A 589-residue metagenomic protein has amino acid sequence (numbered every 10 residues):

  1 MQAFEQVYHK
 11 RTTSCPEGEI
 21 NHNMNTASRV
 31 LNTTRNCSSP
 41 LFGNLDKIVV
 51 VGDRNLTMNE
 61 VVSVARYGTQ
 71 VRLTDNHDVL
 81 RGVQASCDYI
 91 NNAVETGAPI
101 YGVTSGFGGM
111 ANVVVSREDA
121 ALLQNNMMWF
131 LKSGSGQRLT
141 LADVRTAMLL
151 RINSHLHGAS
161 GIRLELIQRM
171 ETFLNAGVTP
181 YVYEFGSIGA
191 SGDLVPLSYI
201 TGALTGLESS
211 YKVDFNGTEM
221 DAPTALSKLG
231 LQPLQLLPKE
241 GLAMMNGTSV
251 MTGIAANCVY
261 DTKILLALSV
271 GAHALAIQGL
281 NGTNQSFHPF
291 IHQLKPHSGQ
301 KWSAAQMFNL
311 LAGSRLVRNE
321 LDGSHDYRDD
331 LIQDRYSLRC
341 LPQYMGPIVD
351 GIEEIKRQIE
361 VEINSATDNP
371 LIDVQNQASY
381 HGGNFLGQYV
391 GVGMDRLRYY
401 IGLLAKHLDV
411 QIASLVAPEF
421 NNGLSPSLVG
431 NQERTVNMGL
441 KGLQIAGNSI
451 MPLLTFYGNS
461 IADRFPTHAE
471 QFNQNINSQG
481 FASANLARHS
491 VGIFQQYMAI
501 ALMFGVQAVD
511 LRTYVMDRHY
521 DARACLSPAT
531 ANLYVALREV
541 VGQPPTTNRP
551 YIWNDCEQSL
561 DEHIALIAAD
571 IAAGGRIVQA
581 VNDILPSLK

Functional and structural regions predicted by a protein language model:
F4-Y8, C15-D78, G82, S86-Y89 (+4 more regions): C-terminal auxiliary extensions adjacent to catalytic cores
V61, M127, L131, D143 (+5 more regions): Short alpha-helical scaffolding segments that buttress acidic/His motifs in well-ordered protein cores
E95, N112-V115, M128-G136, M148 (+7 more regions): Generic short alpha-helical segment signal, independent of protein family or function, capturing local helix propensity
G97-P99: Conserved SET/PR-domain catalytic core that frames the SAM/AdoMet-binding pocket
Y101-L123, F130-H155, Y181-T205, T218 (+2 more regions): FAD-binding core of FAD-dependent oxidoreductases, characterized by glycine-rich FAD pyrophosphate-binding loops
G106-F107, S133-G134, N153-S154, L174 (+6 more regions): Acidic, glycine-rich active-site loops and adjacent beta-strand->loop/helix elements that engage anionic groups
R138, H157-L164, A267, N364: Alpha/propeptide regions of enzymes that mature by internal proteolysis
A159-F185: FAD-binding glycine-rich core of flavoenzymes that anchor FAD
